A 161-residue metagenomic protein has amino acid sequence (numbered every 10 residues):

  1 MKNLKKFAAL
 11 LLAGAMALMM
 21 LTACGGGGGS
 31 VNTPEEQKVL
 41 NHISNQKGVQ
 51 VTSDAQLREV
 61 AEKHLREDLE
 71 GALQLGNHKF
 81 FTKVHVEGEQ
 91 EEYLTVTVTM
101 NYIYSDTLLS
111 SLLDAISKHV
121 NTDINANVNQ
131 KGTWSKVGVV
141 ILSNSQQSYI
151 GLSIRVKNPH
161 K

Functional and structural regions predicted by a protein language model:
M1, T33, Q37, V51 (+2 more regions): Low-complexity, intrinsically disordered regions enriched in charged/polar residues
M1-K2, R58, E62, D123-I124 (+1 more regions): Residue-level signal for functionally critical sites in structured catalytic/ligand-binding pockets
M1-L11: Bacterial Sec-dependent N-terminal signal peptides
L12-L18: Secretory targeting and sorting signals
M19-A23: C-terminal motif of bacterial Sec signal peptides marking the signal peptidase cleavage site
G26: Short, conserved catalytic or interaction motifs in soluble domains
G29-E89: Short, well-ordered surface patches within globular domains
H85-K161: A well-ordered secondary-structure block
